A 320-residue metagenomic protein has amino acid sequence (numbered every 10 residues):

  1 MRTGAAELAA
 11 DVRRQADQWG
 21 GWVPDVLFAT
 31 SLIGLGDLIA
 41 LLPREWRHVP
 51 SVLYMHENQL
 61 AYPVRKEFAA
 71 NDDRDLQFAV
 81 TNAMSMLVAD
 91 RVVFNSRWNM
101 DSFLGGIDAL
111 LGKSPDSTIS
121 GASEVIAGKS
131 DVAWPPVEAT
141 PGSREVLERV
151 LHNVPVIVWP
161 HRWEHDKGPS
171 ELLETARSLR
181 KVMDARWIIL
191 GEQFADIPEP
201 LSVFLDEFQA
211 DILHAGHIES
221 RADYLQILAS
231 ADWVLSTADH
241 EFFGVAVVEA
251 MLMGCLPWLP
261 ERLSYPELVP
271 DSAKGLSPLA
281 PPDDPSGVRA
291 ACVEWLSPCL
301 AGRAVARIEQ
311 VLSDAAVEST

Functional and structural regions predicted by a protein language model:
R2-T3, L279-T320: A charged, aromatic-enriched C-terminal amphipathic alpha-helix characteristic of glycosyltransferases across folds
Q15-L41, E45-R47, V52-Y54, R91-V93: Short N-terminal targeting/anchoring amphipathic segment
L87-R144: Donor nucleotide-sugar binding/catalytic pocket of nucleotide-sugar-dependent glycosyltransferases
E124, E199-A222: Nucleotide-activated donor-binding/catalytic signature segment of Leloir-type glycosyltransferases, i.e., the conserved
W134-K167, L173-R180, W187-L190: Conserved donor-binding/catalytic core segment of Leloir-type glycosyltransferases
L225-A231: Short alpha-helical donor nucleotide-sugar binding micro-motif in glycosyltransferases
D239: Aromatic "clamp/platform" in nucleotide-sugar-dependent glycosyltransferases that forms part of the donor/acceptor
L256-L259: Short hydrophobic beta-strand element within catalytic cores of glycosyltransferases and related nucleotide-activated
